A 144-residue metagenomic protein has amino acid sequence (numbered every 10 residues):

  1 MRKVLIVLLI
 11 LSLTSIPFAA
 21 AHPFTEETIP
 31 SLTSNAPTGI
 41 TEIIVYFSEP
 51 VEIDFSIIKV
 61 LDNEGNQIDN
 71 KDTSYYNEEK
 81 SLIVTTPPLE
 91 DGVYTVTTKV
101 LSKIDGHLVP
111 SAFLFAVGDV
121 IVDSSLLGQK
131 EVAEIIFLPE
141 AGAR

Functional and structural regions predicted by a protein language model:
M1-L5: Bacterial N-terminal signal peptides that target proteins for export
V7-I16: Bacterial N-terminal signal peptides
A20-G142: N-terminal soluble domains immediately following signal/targeting peptides that reside in extracytoplasmic
